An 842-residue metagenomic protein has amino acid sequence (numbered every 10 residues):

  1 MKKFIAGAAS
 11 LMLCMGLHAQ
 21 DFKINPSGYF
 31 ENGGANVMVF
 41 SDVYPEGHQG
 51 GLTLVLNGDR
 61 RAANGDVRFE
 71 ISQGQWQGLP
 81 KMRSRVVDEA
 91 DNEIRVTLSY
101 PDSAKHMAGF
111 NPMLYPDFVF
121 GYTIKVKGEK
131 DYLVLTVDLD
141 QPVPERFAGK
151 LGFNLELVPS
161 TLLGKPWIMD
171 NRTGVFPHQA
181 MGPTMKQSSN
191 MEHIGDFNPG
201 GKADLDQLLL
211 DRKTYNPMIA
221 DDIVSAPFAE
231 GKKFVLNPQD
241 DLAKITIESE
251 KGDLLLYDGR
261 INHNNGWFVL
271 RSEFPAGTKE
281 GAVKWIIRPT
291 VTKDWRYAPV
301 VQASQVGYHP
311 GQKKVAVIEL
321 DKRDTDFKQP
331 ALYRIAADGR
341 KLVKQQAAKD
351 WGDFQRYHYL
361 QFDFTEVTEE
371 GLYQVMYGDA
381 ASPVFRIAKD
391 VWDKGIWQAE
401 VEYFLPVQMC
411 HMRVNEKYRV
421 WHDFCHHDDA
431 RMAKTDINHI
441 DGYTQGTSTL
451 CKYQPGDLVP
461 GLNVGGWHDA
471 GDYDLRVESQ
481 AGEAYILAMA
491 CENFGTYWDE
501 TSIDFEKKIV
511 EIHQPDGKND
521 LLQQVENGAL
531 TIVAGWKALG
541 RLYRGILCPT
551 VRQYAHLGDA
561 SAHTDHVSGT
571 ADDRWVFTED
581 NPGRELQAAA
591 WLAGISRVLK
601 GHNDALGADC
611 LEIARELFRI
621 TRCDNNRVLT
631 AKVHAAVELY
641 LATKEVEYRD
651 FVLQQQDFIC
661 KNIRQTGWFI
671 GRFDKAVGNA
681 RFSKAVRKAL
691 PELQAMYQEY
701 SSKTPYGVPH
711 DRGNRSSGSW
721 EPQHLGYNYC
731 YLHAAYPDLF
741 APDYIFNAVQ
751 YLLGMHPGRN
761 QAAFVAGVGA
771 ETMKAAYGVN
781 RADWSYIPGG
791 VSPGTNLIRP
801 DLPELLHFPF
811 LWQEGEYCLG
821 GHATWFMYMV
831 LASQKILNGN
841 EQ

Functional and structural regions predicted by a protein language model:
M1-Q20: Bacterial Sec-dependent N-terminal signal peptides
Q20-D91, Q187-N216, D221: Beta-strand-rich N-terminal accessory domains
E70-P142, R146: Extended, loop-rich substrate-binding clefts of extracytoplasmic carbohydrate-active enzymes
V134-T184, D379-V391: Acidic (Asp/Glu-rich), glycine- and aromatic
V137, S272-P289: Short Pro-Gly-centered flexible turn/kink motifs
L162-I168, D294-K314, S382-V420: Low-complexity, Pro/Ser/Thr- and charge-rich linker/hinge segments at domain boundaries
L205-L242, K251, I261, V306 (+8 more regions): Aromatic (Trp/Tyr) and acidic
K507-Q524: Acidic, glycine-anchored loop motifs typical of Ca2+
